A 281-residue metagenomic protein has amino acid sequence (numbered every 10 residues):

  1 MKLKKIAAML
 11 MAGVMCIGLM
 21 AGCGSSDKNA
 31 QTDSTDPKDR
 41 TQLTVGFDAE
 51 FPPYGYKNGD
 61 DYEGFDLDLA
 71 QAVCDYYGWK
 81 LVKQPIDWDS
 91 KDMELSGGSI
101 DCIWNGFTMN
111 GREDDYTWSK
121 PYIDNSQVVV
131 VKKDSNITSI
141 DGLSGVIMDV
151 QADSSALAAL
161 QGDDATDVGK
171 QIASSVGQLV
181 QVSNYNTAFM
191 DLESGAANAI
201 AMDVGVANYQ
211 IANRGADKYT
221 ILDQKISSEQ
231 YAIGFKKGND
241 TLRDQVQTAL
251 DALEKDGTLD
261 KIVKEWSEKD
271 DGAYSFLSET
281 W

Functional and structural regions predicted by a protein language model:
G24, L67-Y76, D141-I147, A152-S155 (+1 more regions): Extended ligand-binding regions for polar small-molecule ligands
S34, V131-M148, G169-K170: Flexible hinge/capping segments at coil-to-helix
R40-G64: Short glycine-rich His-centered loop
A49, D124-V131, V204, N208 (+2 more regions): Periplasmic-binding protein-like
K57, A70-W79, A156-Q181, I211-G215: Ligand-binding cleft/hinge of the Venus flytrap
L67, V82-M93, S174-M190, E229: Short helix-initiation/N-cap motifs at beta->coil->alpha
Q71, K80-G142: Acidic, polar ligand-binding/catalytic clefts
S90, G106-D115, A159-G162, D191-S228: A ligand-binding cleft/hinge motif common to bilobed small-molecule-binding domains
